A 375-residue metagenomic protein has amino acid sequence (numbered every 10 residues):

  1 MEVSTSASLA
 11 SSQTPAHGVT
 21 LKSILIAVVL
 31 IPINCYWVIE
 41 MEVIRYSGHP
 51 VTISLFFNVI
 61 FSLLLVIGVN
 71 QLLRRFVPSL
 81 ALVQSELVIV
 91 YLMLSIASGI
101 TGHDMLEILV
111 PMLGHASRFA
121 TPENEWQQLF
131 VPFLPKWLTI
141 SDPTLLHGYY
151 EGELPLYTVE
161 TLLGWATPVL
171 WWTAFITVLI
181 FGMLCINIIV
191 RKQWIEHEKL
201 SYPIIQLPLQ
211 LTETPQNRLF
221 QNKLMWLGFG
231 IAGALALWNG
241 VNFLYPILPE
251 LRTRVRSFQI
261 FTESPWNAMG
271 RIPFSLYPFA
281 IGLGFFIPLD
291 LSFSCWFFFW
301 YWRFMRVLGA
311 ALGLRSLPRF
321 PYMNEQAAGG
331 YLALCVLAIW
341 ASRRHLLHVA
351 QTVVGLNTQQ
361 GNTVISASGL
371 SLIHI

Functional and structural regions predicted by a protein language model:
M1-A16: Short, Lys/Arg-rich, polar N-terminal cytosolic tail immediately upstream of the first transmembrane signal-anchor
V3, I24-S371: Transmembrane-helix bundle segments that line or gate the permeation/cavity pathway in multi-pass membrane proteins
I373-I375: Conserved small/polar residues in nucleotide/adenosyl-binding loops
